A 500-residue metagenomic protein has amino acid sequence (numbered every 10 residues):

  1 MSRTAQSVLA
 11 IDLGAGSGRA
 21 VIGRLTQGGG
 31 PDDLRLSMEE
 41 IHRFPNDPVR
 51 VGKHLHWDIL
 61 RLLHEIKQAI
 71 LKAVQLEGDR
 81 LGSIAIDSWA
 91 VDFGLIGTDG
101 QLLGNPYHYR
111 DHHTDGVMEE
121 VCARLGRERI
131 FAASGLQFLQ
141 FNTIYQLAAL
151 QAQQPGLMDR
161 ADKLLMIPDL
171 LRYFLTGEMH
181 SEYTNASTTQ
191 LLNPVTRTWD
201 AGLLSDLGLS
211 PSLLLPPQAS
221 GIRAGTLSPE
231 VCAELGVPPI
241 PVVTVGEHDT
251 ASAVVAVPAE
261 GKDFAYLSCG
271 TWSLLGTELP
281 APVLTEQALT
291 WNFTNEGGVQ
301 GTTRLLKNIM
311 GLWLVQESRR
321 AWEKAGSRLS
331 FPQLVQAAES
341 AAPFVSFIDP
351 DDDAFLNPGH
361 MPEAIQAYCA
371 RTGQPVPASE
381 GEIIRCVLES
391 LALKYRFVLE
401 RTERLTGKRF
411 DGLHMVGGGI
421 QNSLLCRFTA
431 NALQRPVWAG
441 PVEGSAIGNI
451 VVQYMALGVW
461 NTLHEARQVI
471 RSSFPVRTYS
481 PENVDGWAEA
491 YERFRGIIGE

Functional and structural regions predicted by a protein language model:
M1-G104, A132, C232-V242, L433-R435 (+2 more regions): N-terminal glycine/serine-rich phosphate-binding loop of ATP-dependent small-molecule kinases, especially carbohydrate
S2-R3, L9-A10, I22, C122-S134 (+9 more regions): Active-site core segments that coordinate phosphate-bearing ligands/cofactors across diverse enzyme families
R43-F44, Y107-T114, A186, T271-S273 (+1 more regions): Short, acidic/turn-prone active-site loops that include or flank metal/cofactor- and phosphate-binding residues
V51, Q75-Y109, Q137-T143, P168 (+2 more regions): Short beta-strand-loop/turn "lid" adjacent to the catalytic site in phosphate-handling enzymes
D79-S88, K163, P216, L405-G417: Short glycine-rich phosphate-binding loop at a beta-alpha junction
D87-A90, S220-G221, C269-W272, G412-I420: Glycine-rich beta-strand-to-loop/alpha-helix junction loops that act as flexible
Y107-G126, V451: Short alpha-helix plus adjacent loop in nuclease-associated cores
